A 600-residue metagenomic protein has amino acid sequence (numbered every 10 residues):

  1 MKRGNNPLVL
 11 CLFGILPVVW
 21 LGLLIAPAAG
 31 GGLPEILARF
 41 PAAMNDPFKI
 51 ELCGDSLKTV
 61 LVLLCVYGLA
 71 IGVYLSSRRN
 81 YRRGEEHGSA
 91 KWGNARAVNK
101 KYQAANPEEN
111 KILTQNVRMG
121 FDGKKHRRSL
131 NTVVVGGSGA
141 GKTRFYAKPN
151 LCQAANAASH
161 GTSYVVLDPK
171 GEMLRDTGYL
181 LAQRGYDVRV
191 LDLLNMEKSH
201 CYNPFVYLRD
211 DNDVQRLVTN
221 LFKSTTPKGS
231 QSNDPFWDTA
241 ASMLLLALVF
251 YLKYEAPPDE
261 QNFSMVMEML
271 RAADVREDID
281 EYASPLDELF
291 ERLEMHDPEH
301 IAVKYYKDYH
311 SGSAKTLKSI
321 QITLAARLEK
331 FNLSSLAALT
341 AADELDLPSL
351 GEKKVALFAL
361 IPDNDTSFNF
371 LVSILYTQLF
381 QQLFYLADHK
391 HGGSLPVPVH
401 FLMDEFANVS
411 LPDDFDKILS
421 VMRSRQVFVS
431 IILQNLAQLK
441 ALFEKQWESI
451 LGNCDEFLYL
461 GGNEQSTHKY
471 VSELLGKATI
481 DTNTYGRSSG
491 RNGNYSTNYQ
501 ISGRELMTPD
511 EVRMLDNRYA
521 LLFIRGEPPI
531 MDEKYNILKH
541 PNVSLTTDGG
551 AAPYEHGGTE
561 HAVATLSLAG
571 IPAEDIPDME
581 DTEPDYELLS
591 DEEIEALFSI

Functional and structural regions predicted by a protein language model:
M1-A140, R144-C152, A157-S159, S488 (+1 more regions): Basic- and hydrophobic-enriched, low-structure N-terminal and domain-boundary segments that flank ATP-binding catalytic
F40-P47, L57-N110, D211-L221, M265 (+5 more regions): Short alpha-helical interface patches
Q103, T226-F236, P258, T482-I501: Low-complexity, polar-biased intrinsically disordered regions enriched in Pro/Ser/Thr/Gly
K125-V427, L442, Q446, D510-M531 (+1 more regions): P-loop NTPase motor domains
L180-Q183, F205-Y207, K445-S449, E473-A478 (+1 more regions): Short secondary-structure boundary/capping segments
I361, D365, E405, L433 (+3 more regions): Short loop or secondary-structure boundary microenvironments that flank and position key functional residues
L419-L521: Conserved ATP-driven motor cores of ASCE-family P-loop NTPases powering translocation/secretion/packaging/pilus
E505, S544-T547: Extended alpha-helical interface modules used as scaffolds for assembling large macromolecular complexes
